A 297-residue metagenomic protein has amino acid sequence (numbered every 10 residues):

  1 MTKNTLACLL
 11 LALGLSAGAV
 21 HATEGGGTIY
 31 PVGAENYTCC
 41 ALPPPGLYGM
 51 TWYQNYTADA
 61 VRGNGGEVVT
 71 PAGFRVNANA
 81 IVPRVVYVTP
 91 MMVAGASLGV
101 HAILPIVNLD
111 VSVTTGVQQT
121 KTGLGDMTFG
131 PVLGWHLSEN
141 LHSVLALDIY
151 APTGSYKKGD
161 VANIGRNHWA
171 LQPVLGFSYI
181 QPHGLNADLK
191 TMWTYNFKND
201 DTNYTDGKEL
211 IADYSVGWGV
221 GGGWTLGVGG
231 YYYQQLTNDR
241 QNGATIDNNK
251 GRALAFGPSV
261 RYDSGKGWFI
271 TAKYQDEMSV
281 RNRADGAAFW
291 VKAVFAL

Functional and structural regions predicted by a protein language model:
T23-G25, T38-G46, A58, P90-G99 (+5 more regions): Short loop/turn motifs that connect adjacent beta-strands in outer-membrane beta-barrel proteins
E24-T28, Y56-A80, T115-G123: Surface-exposed strand-loop-strand hairpins of Gram-negative outer-membrane beta-barrel proteins
N36, E67-G73, V113-Q119, K157-N163 (+3 more regions): Extracellular loop and loop/strand-boundary signature of outer-membrane beta-barrel proteins
C39, T51, P83-Y87, F129-W135 (+5 more regions): Residues on the lipid-exposed face of transmembrane beta-strands in outer-membrane beta-barrel proteins
G49-N55, V100-I106, L145-A151, L189-W193 (+3 more regions): Transmembrane beta-barrel strands of outer-membrane/channel proteins
R62, G66-V69, T202-L297: Outer membrane beta-barrel transmembrane domains
R75-P83, Q118-M127, G165-L171, Y204-L210 (+2 more regions): Residues that define the transmembrane beta-barrel architecture of outer-membrane proteins
H142-Q241: Detector for outer-membrane/organellar transmembrane beta-barrel domains, recognizing the amphipathic beta-strand
